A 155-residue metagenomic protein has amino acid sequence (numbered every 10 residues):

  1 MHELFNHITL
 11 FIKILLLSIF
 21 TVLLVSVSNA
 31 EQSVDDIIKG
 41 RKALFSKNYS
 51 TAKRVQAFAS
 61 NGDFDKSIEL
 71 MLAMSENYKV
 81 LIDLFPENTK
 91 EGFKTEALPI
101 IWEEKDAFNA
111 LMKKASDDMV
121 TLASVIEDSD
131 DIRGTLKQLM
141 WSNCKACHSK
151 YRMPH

Functional and structural regions predicted by a protein language model:
M1-L10: N-terminal secretory signal peptides that target proteins for export/translocation
E3-L4, S26, M74, D106: Intrinsic disorder/low-complexity signature
F11-I14, F108: Generic alpha-helix initiation/capping and coil-helix boundary signal
K13-L23: Bacterial N-terminal signal peptides
V25-Q32: Sec/Tat signal peptide C-region and signal peptidase I cleavage site
V34-H155: Sequence context surrounding c-type heme c attachment/ligation sites in exported
